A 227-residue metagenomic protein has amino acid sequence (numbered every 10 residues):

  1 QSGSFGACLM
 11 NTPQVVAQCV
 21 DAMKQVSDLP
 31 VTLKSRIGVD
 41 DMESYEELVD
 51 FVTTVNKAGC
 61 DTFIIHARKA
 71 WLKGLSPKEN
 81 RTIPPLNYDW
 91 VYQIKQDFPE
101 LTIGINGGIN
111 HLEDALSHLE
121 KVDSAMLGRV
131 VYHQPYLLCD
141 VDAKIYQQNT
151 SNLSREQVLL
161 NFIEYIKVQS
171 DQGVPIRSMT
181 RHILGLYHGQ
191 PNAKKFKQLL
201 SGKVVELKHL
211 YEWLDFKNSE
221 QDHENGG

Functional and structural regions predicted by a protein language model:
Q1-G227: Flavin-dependent oxidoreductase catalytic cores
